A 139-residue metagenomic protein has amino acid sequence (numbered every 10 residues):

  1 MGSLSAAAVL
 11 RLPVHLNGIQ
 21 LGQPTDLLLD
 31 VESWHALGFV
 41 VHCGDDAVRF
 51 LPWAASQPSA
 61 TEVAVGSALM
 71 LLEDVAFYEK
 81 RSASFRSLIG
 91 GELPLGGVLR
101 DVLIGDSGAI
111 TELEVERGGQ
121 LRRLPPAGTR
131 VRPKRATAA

Functional and structural regions predicted by a protein language model:
M1-A139: Peripheral interaction segments used for macromolecular assembly
